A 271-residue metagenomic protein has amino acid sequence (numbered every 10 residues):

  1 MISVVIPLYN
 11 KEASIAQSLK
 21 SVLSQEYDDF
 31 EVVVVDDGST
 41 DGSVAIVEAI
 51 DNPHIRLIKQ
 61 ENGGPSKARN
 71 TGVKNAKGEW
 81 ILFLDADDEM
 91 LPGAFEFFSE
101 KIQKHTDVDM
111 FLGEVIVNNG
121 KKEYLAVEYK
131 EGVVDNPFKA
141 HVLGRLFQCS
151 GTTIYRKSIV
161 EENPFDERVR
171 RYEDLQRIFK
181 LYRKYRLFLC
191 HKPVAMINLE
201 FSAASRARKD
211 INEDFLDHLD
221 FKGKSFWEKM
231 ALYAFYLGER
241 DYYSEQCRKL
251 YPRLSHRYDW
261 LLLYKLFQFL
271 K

Functional and structural regions predicted by a protein language model:
K11-S24: Short, well-formed alpha-helical segments that are part of the catalytic scaffolds of diverse glycosyltransferases
S21, D36-A45, G63, D85: A conserved acidic beta->alpha catalytic loop
G42, D88-K101: Acidic donor-binding/catalytic loop of UDP-sugar-dependent glycosyltransferases, especially processive GT2
Q60-A76, F97: Glycine-rich, basic loop-to-helix element that forms the pyrophosphate-binding segment of sugar-nucleotide handling
I81: Short aromatic/hydrophobic "clamp" motif used to bind/position activated sugar donors
F95-I159, R208, G223: Flexible acidic/His/Gly-enriched loops in nucleotide-sugar-dependent glycosyltransferase catalytic domains
G132-N212: Conserved nucleotide-sugar donor-binding catalytic segment
R183, P193-K271: C-terminal subregions of glycosyltransferases and related glycan-biosynthesis enzymes
